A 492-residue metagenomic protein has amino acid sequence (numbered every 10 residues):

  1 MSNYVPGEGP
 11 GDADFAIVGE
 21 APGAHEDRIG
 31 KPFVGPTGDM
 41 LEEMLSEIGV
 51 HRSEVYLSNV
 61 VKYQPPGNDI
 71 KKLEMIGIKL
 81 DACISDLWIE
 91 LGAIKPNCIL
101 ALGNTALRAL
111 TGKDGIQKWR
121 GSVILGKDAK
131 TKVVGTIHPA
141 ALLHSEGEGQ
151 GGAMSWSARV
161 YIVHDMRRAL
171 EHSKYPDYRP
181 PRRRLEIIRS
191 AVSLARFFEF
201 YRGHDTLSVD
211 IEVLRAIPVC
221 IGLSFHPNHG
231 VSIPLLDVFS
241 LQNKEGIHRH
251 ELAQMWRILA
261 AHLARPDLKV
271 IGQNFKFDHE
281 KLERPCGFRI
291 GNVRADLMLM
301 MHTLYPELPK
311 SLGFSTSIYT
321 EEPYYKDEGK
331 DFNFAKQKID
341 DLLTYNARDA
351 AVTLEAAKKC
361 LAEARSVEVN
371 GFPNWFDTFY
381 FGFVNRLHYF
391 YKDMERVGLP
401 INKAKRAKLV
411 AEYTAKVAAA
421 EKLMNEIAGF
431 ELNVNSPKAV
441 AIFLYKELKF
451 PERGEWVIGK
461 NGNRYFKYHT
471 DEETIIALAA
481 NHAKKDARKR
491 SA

Functional and structural regions predicted by a protein language model:
M1-P176: A polyanion-binding, active-site-adjacent surface
A21, V61, G103, A140 (+5 more regions): Anionic group-transfer/hydrolysis microenvironments
S46, H51, P65-M75, L214-Q273: Conserved non-catalytic scaffold segment of RNase H-like nuclease domains
I48, T111-G121, V133, I137-L143 (+4 more regions): Metal-dependent phosphoesterase core characteristic of DEDDh/y 3'-5' exonuclease domains
G92-I94, G126-A129, A261-P266, F288-I290: Short, conserved loop/helix-junction motifs that constitute active-site signature segments in enzyme catalytic cores
K95-G103, S208, D267-F275: Acidic beta-strand-to-loop metal/phosphate-binding motif
T105-L107, F277, A439: Alpha-helix capping/helix-boundary segments
E171-G246, A264, F288-G291, E307 (+3 more regions): Conserved "right-hand" nucleotidyltransferase catalytic core of DNA-directed polymerases
